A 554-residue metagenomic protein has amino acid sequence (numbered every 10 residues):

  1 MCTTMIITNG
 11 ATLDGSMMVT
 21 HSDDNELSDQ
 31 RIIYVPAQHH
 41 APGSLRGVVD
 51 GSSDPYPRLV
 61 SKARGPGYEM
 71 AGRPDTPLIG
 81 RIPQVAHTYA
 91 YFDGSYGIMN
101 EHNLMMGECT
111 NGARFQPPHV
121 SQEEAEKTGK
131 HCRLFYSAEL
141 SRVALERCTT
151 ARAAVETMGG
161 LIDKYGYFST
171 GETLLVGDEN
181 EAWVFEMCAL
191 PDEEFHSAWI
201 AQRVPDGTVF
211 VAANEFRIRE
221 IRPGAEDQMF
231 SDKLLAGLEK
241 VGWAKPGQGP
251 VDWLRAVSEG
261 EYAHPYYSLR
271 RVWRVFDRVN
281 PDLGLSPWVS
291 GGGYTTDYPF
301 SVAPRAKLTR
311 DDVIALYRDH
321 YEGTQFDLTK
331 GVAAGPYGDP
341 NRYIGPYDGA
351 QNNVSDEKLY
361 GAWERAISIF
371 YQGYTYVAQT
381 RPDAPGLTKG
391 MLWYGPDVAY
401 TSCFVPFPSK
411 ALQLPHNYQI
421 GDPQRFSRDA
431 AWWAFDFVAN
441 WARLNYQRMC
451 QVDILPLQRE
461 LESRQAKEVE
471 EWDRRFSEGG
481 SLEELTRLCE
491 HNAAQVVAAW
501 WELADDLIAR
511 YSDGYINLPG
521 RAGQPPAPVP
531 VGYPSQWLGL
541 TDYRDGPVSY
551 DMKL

Functional and structural regions predicted by a protein language model:
C2-Y136, T157-L308: A contiguous strand-loop segment
M5, A154, Y376: Short, conserved catalytic/metal-binding motifs centered on acidic residues
D75-R81, V155, V354-A362: Short Pro/Gly-enriched beta-strand edge/turn motifs at strand-loop
S141-R147: Short, well-ordered beta-strand elements within core beta-sheets of diverse protein domains
R147-A153: Short, charged, surface-exposed loops that flank catalytic or proteolytic processing sites
G237-D383, L387-T388: Glycine-rich, aromatic-lined ligand/substrate-binding cores of catalytic and carbohydrate-binding domains
R342-E478: Substrate-recognition/cap regions that form aromatic- and gly/pro-loop-enriched pockets for small-molecule ligands
R459-L554: Histidine-centered catalytic/metal-binding microenvironments
